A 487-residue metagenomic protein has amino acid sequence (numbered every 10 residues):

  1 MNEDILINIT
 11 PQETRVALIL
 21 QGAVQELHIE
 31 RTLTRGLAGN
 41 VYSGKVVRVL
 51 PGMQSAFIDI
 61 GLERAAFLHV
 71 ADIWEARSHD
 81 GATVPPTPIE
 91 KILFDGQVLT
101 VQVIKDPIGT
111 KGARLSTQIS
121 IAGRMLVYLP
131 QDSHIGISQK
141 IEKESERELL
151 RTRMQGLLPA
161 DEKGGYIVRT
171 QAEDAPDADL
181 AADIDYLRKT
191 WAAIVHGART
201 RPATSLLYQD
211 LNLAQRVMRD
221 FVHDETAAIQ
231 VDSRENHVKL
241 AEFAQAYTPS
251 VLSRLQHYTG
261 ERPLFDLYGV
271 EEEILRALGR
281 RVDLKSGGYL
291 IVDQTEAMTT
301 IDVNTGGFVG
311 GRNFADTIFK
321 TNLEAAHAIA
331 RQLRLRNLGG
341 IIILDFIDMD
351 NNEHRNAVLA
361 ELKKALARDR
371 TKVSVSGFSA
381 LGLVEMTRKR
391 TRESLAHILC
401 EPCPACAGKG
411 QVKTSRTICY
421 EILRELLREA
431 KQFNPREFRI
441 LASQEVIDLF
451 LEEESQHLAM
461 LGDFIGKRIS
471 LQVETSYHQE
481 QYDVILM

Functional and structural regions predicted by a protein language model:
M1-S116: Charged, low-complexity terminal tails
N2-I5, E26-L37, V84-K91, D106-T117 (+8 more regions): Active-site phosphate-binding and catalytic loops of NTP-dependent enzymes
I29, L33-G52, T83-P107, E148-L157 (+4 more regions): Phosphate-interacting basic helix/loop segments used at nucleotide- and nucleic-acid interfaces
G52-A56, I60, R64-A66, D106-L129 (+4 more regions): Conserved glycine-centered short motifs in functionally critical loops
E75-R77, T110-L126, S145, Q245-L252: A short alpha->loop->secondary-structure connector
G81, M125, L129, G156: Low-complexity, rRNA-contacting terminal tracts
D95-L99, P202-A203, R254, M298 (+1 more regions): Loop/turn-to-beta-strand initiation segments
I135-E271, L278, R392-M487: Charged, low-complexity intrinsically disordered tails
